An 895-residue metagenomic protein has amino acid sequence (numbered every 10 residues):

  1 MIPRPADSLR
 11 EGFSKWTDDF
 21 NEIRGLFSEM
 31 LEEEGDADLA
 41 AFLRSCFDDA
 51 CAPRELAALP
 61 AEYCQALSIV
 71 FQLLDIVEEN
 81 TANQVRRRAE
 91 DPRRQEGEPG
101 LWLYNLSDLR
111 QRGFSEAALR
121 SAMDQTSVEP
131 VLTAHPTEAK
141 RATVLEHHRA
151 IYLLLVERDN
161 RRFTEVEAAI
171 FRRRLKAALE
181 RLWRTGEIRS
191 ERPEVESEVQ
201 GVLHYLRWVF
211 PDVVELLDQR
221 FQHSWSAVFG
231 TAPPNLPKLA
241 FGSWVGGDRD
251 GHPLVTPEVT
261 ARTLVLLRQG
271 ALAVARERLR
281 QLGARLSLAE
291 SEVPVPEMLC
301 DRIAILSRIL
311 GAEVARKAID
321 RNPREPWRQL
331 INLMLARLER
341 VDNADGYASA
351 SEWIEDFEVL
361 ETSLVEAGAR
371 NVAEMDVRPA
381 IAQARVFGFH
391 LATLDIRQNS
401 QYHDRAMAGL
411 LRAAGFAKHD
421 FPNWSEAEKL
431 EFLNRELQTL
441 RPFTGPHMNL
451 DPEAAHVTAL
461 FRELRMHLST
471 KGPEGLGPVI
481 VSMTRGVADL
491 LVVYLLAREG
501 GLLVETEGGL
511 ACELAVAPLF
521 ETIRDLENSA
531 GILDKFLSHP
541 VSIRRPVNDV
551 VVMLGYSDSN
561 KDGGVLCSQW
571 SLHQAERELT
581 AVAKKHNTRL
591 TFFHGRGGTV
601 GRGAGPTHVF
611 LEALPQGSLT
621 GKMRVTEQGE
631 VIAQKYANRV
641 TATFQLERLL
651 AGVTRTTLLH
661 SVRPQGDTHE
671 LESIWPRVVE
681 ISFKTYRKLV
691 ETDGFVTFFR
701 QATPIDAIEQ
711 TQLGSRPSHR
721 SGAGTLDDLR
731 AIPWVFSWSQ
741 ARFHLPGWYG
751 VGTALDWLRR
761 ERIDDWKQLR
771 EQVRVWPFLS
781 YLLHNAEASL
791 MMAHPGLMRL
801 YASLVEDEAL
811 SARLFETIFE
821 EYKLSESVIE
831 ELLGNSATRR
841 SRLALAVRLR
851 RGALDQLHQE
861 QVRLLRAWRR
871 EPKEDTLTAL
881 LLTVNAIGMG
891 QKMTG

Functional and structural regions predicted by a protein language model:
I2-L236, E258-A350, I354, L394-R397 (+3 more regions): Extended, highly charged
I2-S68, E79-Y104, P237, R385 (+11 more regions): Acidic, glycine-enriched catalytic cores built around paired aspartates
L26, V209-A227, V274, R278-R285 (+14 more regions): Generic, well-ordered alpha-helical scaffold segments in large soluble proteins
I188-R207, P257, N343-Y347, V359-E366 (+7 more regions): Glycine- and acidic
L239-T260, D376-H403, E521-D525, F593-H608: Conserved phosphate/anionic-ligand binding catalytic regions in large, soluble enzymes, centered on
V255-L286, G500-K684: Catalytic or ion-translocation cores adjacent to nucleophile or general acid/base/metal-coordination motifs in diverse
D345-E358, T362-G368, V372-R385, H390-Q398: Extended, charged alpha-helical coiled-coil/arm scaffolds that mediate oligomerization and mechanical coupling in large
A392-D395, N399-L491, L495, E499-E507 (+4 more regions): Active-site cores of enzymes that catalyze phosphoryl transfer or operate on phosphate-rich substrates
